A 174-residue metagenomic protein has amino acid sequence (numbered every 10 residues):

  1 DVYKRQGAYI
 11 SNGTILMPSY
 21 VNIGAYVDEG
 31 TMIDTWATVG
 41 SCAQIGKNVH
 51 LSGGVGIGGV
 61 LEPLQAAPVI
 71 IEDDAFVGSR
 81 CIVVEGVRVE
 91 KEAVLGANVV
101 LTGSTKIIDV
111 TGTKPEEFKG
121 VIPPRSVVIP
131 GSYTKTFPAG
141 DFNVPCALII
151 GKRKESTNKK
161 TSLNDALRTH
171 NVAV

Functional and structural regions predicted by a protein language model:
V2-Y3: Short, small-residue-biased leader/transition segments that mark boundaries at the very start of proteins
G7-I10, T38-I45, I71: Cysteine-centered iron-sulfur cluster-binding motifs in ferredoxin-type domains/subunits of redox enzymes
N22-Y26, C42, G46-K47: Glycine-rich phosphate/diphosphate-binding loop of Rossmann-like nucleotide-binding domains
G30: Glycine-rich and polybasic anion-binding loops at the starts of cofactor/ligand-binding domains
D34-A43, L51-I57: Glycine- and Gly-Pro-enriched alpha-helical subdomains that act as flexible, kink-prone "lid/hinge" or packing modules
K47, L51-V174: Glycine-rich hexapeptide-repeat left-handed beta-helix
